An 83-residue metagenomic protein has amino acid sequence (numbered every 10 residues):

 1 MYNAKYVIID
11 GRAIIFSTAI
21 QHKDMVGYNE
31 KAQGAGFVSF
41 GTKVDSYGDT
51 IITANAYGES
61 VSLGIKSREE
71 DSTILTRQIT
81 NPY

Functional and structural regions predicted by a protein language model:
M1-Y83: Intrinsic low-complexity, intrinsically disordered or marginally ordered coil/linker segments
